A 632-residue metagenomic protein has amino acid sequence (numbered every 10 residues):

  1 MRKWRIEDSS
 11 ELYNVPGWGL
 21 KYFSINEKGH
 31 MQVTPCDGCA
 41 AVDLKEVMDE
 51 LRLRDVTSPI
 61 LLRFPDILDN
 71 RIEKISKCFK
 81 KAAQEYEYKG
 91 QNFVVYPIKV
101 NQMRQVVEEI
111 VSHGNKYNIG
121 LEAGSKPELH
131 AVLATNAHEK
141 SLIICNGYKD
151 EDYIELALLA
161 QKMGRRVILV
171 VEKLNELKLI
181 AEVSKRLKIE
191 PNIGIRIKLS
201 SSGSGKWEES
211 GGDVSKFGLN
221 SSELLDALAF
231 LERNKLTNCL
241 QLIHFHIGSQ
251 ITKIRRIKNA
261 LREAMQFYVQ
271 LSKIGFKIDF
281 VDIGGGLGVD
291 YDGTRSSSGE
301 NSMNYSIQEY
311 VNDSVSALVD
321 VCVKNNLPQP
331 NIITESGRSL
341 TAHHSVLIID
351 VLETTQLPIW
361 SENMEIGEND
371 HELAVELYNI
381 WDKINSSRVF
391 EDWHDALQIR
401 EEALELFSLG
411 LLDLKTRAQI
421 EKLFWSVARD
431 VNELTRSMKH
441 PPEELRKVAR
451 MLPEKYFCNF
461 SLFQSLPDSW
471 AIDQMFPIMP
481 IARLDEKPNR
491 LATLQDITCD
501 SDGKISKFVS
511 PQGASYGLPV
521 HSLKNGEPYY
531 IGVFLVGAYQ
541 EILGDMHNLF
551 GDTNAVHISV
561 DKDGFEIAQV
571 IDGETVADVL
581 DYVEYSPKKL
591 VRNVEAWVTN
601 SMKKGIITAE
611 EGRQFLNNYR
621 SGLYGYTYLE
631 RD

Functional and structural regions predicted by a protein language model:
M1-T57, S559, E566, V576-L580: Conserved, well-structured core domains of diverse proteins
D8, E73-K81, R104-E109, L129-H130 (+5 more regions): Short alpha-helical segments and helix-capping/turn motifs at coil-helix boundaries
I25-Q102: Low-complexity, highly charged intrinsically disordered N-terminal segments that act as targeting/localization
H30, G38, I67, N101-M103 (+16 more regions): Short, glycine-/Ser/Thr-/acidic-enriched flexible segments
S58, L62, Q84-K89, I274-I278 (+1 more regions): Flexible, glycine/charged-enriched surface loops at secondary-structure junctions
D66-K74, D226, E263, D313: A non-catalytic, amphipathic alpha-helix used as a structural packing/dimerization or gating element in enzyme scaffolds
E87-D282, L287-G293, G299, N304-E309 (+2 more regions): Active-site-proximal beta-alpha core segment in soluble small-molecule metabolic enzymes
Y305, D313-V315, V319-D632: Charged (often Lys/Glu-rich) extended helix/loop segments that serve as interaction or gating elements
